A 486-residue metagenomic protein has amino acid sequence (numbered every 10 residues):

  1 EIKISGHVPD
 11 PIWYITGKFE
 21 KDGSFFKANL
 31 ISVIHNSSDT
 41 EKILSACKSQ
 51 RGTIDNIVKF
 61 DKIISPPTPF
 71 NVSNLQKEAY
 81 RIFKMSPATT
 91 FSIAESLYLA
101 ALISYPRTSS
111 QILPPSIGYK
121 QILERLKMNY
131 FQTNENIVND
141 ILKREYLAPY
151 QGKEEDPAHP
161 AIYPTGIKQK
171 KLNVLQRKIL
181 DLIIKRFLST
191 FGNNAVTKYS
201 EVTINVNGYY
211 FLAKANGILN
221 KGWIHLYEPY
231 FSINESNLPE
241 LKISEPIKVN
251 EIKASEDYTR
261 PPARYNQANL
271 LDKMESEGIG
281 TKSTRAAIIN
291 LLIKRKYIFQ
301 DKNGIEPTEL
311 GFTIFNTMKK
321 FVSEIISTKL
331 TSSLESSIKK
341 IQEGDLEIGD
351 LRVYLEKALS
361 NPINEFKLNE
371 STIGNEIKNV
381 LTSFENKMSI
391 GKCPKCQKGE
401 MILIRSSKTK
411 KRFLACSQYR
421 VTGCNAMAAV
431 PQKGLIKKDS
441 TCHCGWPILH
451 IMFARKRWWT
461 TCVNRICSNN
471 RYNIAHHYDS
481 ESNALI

Functional and structural regions predicted by a protein language model:
E1-E95, A100-L102, T259, S276: Conserved phosphate-chemistry cores used by DNA topoisomerases
I4-G6, P87-A88, S109-I486: Basic, low-complexity terminal or inter-domain segments flanking catalytic cores
P106: Short Lys/Arg-enriched helix C-cap and helix-to-coil transition segments that create basic nucleic-acid-contact patches
